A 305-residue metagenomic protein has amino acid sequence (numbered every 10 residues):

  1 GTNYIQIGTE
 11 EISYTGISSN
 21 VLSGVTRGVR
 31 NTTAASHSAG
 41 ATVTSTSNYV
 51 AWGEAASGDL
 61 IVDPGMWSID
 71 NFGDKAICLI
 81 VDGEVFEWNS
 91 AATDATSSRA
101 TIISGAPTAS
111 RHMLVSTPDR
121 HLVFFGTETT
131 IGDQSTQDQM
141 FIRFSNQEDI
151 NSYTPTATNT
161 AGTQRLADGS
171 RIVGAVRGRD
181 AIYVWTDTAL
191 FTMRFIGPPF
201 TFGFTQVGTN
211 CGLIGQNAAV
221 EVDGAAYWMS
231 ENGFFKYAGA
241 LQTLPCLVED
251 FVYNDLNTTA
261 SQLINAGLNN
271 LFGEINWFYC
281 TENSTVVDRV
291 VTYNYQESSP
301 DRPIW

Functional and structural regions predicted by a protein language model:
N3-G65, T93-S97, T101: Small/polar beta-strand repeat architecture
Q6-G8, V81, D187, E231: Short strand-coil-strand connectors
T46-F124, E128: Disordered, low-complexity "stalk" and linker segments at domain junctions of extracellular and cell-surface proteins
S47-G53, A109-T192, E274-Y295: N-terminal beta-propeller domains
Y49, F86-T101, G132-T163, T192-G203 (+2 more regions): Surface-exposed loop/turn elements that mediate protein-protein interactions on large endomembrane-trafficking
D59-L60, T96-R111, N159, R165-D168 (+3 more regions): Surface-exposed ligand/attachment interfaces on beta-rich extracellular proteins
H121, L166-W305: Beta-sheet-dominated scaffold domains
